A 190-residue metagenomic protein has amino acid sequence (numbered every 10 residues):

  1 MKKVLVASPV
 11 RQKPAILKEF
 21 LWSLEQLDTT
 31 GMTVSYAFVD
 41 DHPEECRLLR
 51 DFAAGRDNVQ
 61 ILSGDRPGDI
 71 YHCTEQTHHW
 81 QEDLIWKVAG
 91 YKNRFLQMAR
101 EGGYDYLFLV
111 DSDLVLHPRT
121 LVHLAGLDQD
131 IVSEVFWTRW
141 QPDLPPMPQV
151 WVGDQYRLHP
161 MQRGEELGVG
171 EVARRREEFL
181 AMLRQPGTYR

Functional and structural regions predicted by a protein language model:
M1-Q26: N-proximal low-complexity "stem/linker" segments adjacent to membrane-targeting elements
I16, K87-Y91, L116: Soluble or luminal CAZymes and related metallo-dependent hydrolases
W22-T33, F52-G55: Short, acidic, metal-binding catalytic loop of nucleotide-sugar glycosyltransferases
S35-Y36, L107: Hydrophobic/aromatic residues located in beta-strands of well-ordered beta-sheets within soluble catalytic
V39-P43: Acidic ATP/Mg2+-coordinating residue in the GHKL
E45-Y104: Active-site-proximal specificity loops/subdomain of glycosyltransferases
G103-V115: Short beta-strand-to-loop acidic/aromatic patch adjacent to the donor-nucleotide binding site
H117-R190: Conserved catalytic core of nucleotide-sugar-dependent glycosyltransferases
